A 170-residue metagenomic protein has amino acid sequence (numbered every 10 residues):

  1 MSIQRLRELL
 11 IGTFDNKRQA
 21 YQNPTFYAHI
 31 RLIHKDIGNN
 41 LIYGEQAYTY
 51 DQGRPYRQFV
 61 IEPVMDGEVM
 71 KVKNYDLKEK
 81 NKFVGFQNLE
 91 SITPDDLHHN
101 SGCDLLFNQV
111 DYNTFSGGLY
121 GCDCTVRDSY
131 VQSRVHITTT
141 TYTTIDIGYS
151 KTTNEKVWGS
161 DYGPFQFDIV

Functional and structural regions predicted by a protein language model:
M1-G53: Short N-terminal edge-element motif at the start of the domain
L9, K17-Q19, N23, Y50-V170: Calycin-type beta-barrel ligand-binding domains and close structural analogs
